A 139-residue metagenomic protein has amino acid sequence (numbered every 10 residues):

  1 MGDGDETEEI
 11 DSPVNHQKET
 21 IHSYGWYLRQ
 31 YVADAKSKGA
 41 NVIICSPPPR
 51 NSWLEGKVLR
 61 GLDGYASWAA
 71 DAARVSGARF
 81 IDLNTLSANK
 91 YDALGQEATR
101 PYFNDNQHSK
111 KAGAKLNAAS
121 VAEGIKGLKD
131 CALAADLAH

Functional and structural regions predicted by a protein language model:
M1-K111, K115, A119-L137: Alpha-helical cap/lid subdomain in secreted, periplasmic, or secretory-pathway luminal O-acyl-processing enzymes
